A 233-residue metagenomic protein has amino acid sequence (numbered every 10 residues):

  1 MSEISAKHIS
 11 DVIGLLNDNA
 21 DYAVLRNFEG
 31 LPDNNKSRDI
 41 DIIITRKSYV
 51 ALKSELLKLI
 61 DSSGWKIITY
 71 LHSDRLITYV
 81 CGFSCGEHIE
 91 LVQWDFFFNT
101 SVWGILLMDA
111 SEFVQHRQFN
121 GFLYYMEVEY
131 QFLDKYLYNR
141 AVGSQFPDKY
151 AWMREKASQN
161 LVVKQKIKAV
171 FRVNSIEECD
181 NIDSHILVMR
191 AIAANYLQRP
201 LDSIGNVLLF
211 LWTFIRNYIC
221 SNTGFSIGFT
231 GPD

Functional and structural regions predicted by a protein language model:
M1-I40, I44-F225: Conserved NTP-donor binding/palm subdomain of two-metal-ion nucleotidyltransferases/polymerases, i.e., the charged
I227-F229: Hydrophobic anchor at the beta1->P-loop junction of P-loop NTPases
